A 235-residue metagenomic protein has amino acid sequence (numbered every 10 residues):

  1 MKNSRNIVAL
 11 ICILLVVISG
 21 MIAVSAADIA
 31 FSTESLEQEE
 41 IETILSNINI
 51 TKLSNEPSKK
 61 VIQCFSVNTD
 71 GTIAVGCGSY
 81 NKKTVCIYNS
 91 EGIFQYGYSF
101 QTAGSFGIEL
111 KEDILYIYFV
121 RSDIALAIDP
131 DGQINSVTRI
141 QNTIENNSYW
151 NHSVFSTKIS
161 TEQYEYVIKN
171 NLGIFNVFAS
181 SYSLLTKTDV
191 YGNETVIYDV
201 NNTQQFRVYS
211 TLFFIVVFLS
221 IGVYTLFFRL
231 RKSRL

Functional and structural regions predicted by a protein language model:
M1: Acidic, glycine/polar-enriched metal-coordinating patches/loops that mediate binding to polyanionic ligands
S4-I13, I18-L235: Eukaryotic scaffold repeat domains enriched in small/polar residues
